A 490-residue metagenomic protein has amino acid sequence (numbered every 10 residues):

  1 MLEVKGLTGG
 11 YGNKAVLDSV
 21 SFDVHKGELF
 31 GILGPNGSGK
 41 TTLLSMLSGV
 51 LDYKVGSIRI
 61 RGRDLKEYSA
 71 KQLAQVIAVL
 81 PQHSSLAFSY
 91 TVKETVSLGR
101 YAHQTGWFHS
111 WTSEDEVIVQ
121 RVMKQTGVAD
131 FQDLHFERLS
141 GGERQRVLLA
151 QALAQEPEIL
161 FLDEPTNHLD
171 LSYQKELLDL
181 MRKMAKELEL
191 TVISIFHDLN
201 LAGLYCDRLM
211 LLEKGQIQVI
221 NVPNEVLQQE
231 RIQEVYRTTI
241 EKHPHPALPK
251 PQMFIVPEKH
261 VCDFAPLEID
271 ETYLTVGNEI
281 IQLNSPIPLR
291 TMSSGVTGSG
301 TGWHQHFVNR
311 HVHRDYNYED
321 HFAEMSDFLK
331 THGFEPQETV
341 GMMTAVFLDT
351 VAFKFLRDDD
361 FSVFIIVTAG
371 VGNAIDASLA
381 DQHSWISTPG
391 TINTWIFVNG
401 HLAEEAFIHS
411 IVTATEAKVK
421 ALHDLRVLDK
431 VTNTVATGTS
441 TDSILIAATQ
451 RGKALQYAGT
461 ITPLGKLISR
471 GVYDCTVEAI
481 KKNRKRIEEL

Functional and structural regions predicted by a protein language model:
L33-P35: The feature captures the beta-strand-to-loop junction immediately N-terminal to the Walker
S48: Helix-to-loop junction immediately C-terminal to a conserved catalytic motif
G56-D64: Conserved ABC transporter NBD signature motif
E156: Conserved catalytic motifs of ABC-family nucleotide-binding domains
L160-E164: Catalytic Walker B motif of ABC-type/P-loop ATPase nucleotide-binding domains
R237-D270: ABC ATPase nucleotide-binding domains
F264-L490: Alpha/propeptide regions of enzymes that mature by internal proteolysis
